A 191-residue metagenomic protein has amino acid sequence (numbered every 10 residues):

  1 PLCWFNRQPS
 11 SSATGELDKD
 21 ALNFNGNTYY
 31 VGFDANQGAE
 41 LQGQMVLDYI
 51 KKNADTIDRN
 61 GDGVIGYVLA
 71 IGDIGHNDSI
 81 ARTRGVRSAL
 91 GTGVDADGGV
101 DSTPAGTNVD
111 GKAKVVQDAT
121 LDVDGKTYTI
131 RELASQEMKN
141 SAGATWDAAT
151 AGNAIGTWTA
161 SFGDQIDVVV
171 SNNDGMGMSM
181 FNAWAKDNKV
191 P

Functional and structural regions predicted by a protein language model:
P1-P191: A residue-level marker of the well-folded mature domains of exported/periplasmic proteins
